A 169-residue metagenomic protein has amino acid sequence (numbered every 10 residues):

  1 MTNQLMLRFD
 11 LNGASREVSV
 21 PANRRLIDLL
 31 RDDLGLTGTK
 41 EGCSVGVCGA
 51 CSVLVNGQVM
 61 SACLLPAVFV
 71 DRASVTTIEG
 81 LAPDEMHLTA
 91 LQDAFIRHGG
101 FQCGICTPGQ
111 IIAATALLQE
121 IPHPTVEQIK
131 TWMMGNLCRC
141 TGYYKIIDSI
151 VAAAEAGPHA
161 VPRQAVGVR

Functional and structural regions predicted by a protein language model:
M1-R169: Signature of N-terminal electron-transfer/Fe-S-associated modules in redox systems
